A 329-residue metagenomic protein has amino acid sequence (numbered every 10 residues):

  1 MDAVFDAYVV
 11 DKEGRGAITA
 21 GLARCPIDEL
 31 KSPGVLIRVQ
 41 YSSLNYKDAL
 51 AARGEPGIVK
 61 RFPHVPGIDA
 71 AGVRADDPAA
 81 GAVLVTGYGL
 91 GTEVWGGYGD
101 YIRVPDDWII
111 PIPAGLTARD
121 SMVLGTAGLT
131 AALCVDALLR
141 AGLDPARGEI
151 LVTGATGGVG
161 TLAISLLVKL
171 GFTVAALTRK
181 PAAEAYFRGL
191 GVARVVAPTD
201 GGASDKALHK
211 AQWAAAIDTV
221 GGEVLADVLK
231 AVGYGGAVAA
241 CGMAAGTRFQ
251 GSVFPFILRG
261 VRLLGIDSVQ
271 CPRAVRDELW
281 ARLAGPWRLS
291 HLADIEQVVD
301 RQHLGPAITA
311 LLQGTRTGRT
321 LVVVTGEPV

Functional and structural regions predicted by a protein language model:
A3, A274-V329: C-terminal hydrophobic helical "lid"/dimerization subdomain of Rossmann-like NAD(P)H-dependent oxidoreductases
D28-L44, E55-L90: Glycine-rich beta-strand-centered segment in the early N-terminal region that forms part of a ligand/cofactor-binding
V85-L151: NAD(P)H dinucleotide-binding glycine-rich loop of Rossmann-like/cofactor-binding domains, especially the beta1-alpha1
E93, E223-L289, T325-V329: Glycine-rich phosphate-binding loop and adjacent beta-alpha segment of Rossmann(oid) nucleotide-cofactor-binding
Y98, R179-Y186, T247-V253: Short, glycine/polar-rich helix-capping loops at beta-to-alpha or helix-loop-helix junctions that flank or form
M122-P198: Mid-domain Rossmann-like dinucleotide-binding core that forms the NAD(H)/NADP(H) cofactor-binding site
G201-Q212: Short amphipathic alpha-helix with an adjacent loop that forms part of the alpha/beta core around
A214-I217, A239: N-terminal Rossmann-like NAD(P) cofactor-binding module of classical short-chain dehydrogenase/reductase
